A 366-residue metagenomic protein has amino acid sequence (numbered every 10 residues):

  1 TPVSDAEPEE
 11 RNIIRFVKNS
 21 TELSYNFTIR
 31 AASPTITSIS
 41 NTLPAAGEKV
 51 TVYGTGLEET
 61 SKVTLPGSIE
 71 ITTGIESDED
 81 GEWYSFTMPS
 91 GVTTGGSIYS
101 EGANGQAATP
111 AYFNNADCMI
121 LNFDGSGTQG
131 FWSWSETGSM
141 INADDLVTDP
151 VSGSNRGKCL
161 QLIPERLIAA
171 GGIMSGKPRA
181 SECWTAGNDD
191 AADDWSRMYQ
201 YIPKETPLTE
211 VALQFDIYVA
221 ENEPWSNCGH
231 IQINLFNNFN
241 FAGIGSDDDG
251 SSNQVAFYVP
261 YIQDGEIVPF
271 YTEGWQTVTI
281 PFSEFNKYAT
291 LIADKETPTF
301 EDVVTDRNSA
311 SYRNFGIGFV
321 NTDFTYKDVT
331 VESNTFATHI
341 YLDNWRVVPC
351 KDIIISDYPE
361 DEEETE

Functional and structural regions predicted by a protein language model:
T1-E136, T148-V151, G157-R166: Ser/Thr/Pro-rich low-complexity tracts
E7-R11, T93-G95, L208-E210, W275 (+1 more regions): Extracellular Ig-like/FN3 beta-sandwich strand-entry sites
Y112-L121, T322-E366: Extracellular polysaccharide-targeting segments
F123-G125, Y199-G229, I280, W345: Extra-cytoplasmic beta-strand recognition segments
D144-D194: Short carbohydrate-recognition loop motifs
A186-L213, V268-E273, V304-S311: Extracellular/lumenal carbohydrate-interaction signature centered on repeated Trp-anchored short motifs
Q214-F215, Q232-F236, T277-H339, W345: Extracellular beta-strand ligand-recognition surfaces/modules
D216-I292: Extracellular ligand-binding interfaces
